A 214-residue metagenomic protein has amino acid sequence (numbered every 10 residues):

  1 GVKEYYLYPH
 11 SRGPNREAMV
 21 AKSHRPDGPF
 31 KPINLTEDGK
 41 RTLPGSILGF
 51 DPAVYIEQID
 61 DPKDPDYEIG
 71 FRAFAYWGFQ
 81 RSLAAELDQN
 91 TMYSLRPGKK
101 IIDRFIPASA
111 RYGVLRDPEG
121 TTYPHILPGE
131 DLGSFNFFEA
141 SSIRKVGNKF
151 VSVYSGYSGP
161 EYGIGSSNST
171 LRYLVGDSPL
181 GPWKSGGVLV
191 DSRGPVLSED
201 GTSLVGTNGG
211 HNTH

Functional and structural regions predicted by a protein language model:
G1-H214: Carbohydrate-active catalytic/glycan-binding domains of CAZyme proteins, especially the secreted or lumenal ectodomains
